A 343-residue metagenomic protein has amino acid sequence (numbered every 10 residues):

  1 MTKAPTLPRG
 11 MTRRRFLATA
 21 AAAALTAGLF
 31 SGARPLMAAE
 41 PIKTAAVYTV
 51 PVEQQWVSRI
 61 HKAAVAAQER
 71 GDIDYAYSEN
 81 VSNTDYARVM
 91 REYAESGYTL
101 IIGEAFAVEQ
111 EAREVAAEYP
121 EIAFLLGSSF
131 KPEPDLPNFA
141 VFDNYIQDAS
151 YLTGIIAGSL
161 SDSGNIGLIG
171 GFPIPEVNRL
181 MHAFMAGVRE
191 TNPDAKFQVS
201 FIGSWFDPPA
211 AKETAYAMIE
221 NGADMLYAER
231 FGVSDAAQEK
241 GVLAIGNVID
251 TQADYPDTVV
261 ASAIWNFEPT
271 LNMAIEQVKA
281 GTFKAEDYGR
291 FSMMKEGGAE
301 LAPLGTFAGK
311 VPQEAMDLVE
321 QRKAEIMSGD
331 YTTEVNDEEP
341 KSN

Functional and structural regions predicted by a protein language model:
M1-S31: N-terminal secretory signal peptides
G10, G32-A45: C-terminal segment of N-terminal export signals and the immediately downstream linker at the start of the mature
K43-R70, A76-Y86, F106, P173-R179: Extracytoplasmic "Venus flytrap"
A64, S150-A195, V199, D287-G309: An alpha-beta-alpha
Y98-A105, L125-G127, N221-F231, N247: Periplasmic-binding protein-like
A117-D143, V248-T258: Flexible loop/hinge segments that line or gate small-molecule binding clefts
E133-I156, L168-P173, P256-P269: Short beta-strand elements at the ligand-binding edges of bilobed clamshell
K279-N343: Hinge/cleft segment of the Venus flytrap/periplasmic-binding protein
